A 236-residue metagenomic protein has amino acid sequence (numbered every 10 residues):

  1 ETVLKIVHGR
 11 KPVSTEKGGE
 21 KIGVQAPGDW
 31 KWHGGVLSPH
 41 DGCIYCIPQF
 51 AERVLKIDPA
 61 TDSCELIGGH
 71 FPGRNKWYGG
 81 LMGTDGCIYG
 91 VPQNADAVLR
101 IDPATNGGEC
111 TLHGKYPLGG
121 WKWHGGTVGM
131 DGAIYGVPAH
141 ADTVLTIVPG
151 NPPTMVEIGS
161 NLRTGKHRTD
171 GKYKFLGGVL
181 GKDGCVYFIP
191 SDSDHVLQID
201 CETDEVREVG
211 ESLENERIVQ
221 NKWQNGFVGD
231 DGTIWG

Functional and structural regions predicted by a protein language model:
E1-K11, G226-G236: Low-complexity/repetitive intrinsically disordered segments
T2-L4, R53-L55, A97-L99, T143-L145 (+1 more regions): A short loop-to-beta-strand structural motif that recurs across blades of beta-propeller domains
V7-R10, D58-D62, D102-N106, V148-P152 (+1 more regions): Short loop/turn segments that connect beta-strands within beta-propeller blades
S14-V24, E65-H70, C110-Y116, M155-L162 (+1 more regions): Beta-propeller fold detector
D29-V36, R74-M82, G120-T127, T169-V179 (+1 more regions): Repeated scaffold domains used in trafficking and secretory/extracellular systems, primarily beta-propellers
I44-C46, I88-G90, I134-G136, V186-F188 (+1 more regions): Conserved beta-propeller blade signature
Q49, Q93, A139, S191: Short loop/turn segments immediately following the C-termini of beta-strands
